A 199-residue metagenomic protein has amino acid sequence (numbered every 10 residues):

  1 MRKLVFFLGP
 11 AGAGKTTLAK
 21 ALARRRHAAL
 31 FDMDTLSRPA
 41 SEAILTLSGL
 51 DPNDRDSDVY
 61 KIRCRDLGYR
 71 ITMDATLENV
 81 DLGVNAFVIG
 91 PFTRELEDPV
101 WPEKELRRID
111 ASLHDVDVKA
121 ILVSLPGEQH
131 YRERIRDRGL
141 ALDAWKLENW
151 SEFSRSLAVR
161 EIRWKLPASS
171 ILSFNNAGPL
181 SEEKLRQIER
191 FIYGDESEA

Functional and structural regions predicted by a protein language model:
A11: The conserved Walker
T16: Walker A/P-loop
K20-G68: Conserved substrate/cofactor phosphate-moiety recognition/catalytic segment in nucleotide-dependent phosphotransferases
T35-R38, T93-R94, S124-H130, G178-L180: Conserved nucleotide-binding/hydrolysis micro-motifs of P-loop NTPases
R63-S112: Glycine-rich phosphate-binding loop used to anchor ATP phosphates in small-molecule kinases, encompassing both
S112-I135: Conserved phosphate-donor/acceptor-positioning beta-strand/loop module used by diverse small-molecule
Q129, E133-L185: Small-molecule kinase domains that catalyze NTP-dependent phosphoryl transfer to phosphate-bearing small molecules
